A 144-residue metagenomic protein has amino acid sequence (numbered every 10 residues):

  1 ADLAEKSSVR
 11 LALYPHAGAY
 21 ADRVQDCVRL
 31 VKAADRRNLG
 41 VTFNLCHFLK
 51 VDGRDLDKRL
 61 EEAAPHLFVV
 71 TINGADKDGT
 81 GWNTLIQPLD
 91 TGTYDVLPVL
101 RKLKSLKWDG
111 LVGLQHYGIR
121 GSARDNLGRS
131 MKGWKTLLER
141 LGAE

Functional and structural regions predicted by a protein language model:
D2, S8, V24-L39, F43-E144: Histidine-acidic metal/acid-base catalytic patches
H16-G18: A glycine-rich, coil/turn loop motif that links secondary-structure elements
